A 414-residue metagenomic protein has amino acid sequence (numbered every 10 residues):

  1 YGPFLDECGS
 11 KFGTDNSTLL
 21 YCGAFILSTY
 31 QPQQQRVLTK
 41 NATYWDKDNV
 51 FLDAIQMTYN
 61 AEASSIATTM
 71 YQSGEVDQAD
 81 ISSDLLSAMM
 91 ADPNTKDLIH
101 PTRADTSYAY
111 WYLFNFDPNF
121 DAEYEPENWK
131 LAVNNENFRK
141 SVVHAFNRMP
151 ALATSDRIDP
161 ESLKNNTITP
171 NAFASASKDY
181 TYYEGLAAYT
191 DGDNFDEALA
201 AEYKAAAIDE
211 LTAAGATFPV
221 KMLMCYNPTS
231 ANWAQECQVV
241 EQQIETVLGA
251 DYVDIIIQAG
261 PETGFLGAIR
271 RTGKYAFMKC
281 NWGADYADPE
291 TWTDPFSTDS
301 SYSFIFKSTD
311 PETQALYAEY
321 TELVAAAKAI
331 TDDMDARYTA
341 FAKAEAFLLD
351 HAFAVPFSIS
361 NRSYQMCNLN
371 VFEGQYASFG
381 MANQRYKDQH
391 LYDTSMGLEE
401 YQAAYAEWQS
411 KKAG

Functional and structural regions predicted by a protein language model:
Y1-A54, S395-Q402, A406-G414: Gly/Pro-rich hinge or "lid" segments in bacterial periplasmic/extracellular proteins
F12-G13, T43-M89: Ligand-site clamp/hinge motif
D15, G23, I55-Q56, E75 (+6 more regions): Second-shell loop/turn segments in exported
P32-Q33, T58, M70, T190-A284 (+2 more regions): Ligand/substrate-recognition segments at binding pockets and active sites
Q35, V143-E184, P228, N232-Q242 (+1 more regions): Detector for C-terminal structural segments
T39-W45, A61, S107-N137, T154 (+2 more regions): A bilobed periplasmic-binding-protein/Venus flytrap-type ligand-binding module shared by bacterial periplasmic
S83-T95, A284-P289: A ligand-binding cleft/hinge motif common to bilobed small-molecule-binding domains
H100-D121, D299-T309: Periplasmic-binding protein-like
